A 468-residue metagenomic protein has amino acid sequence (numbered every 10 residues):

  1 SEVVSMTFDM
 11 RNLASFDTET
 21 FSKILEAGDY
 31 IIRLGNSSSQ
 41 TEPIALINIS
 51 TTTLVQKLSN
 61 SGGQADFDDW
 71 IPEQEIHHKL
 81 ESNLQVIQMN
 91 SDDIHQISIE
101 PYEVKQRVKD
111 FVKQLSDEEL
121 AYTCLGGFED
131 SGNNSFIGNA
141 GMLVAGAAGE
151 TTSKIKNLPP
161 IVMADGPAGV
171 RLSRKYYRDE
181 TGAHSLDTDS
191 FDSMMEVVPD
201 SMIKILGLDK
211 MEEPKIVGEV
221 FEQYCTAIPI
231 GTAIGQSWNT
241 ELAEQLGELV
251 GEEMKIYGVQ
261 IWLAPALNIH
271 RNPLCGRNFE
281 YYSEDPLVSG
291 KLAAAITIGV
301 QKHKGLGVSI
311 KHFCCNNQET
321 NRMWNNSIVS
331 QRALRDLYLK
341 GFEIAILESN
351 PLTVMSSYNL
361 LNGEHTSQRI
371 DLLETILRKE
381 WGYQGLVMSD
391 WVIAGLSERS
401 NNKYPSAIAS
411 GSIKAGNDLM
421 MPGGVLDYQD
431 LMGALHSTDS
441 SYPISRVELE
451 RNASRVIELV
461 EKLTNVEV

Functional and structural regions predicted by a protein language model:
S1-S15, I24-L34, S38-Q40, K57-V468: Glycoside hydrolase catalytic-domain context in secreted enzymes
T20, S38-L46: Beta-sandwich strand segments
L46-K57: Short beta-strand edge segments in extracellular beta-sheet folds
